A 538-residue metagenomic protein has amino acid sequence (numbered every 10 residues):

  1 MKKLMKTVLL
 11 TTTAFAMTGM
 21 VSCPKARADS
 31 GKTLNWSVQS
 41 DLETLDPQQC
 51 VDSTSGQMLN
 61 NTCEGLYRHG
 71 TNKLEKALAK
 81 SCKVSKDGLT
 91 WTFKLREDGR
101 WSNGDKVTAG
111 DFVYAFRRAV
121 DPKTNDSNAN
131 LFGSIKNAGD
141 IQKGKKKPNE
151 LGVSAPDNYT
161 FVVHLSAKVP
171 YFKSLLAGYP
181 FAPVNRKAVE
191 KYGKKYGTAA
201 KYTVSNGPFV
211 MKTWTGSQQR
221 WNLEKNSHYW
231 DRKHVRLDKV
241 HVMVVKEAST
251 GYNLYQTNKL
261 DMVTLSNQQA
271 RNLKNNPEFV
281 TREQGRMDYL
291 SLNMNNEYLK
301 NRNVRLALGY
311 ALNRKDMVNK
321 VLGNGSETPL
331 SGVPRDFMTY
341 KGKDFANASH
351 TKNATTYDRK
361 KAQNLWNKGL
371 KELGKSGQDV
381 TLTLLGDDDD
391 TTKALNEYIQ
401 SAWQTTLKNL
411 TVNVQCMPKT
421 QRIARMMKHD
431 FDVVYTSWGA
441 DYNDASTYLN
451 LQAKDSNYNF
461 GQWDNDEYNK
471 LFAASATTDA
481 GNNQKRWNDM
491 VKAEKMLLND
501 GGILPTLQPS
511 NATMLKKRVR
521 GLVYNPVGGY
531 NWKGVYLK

Functional and structural regions predicted by a protein language model:
S37-K86, V204: N-terminal lobe/hinge region of extracytoplasmic solute-binding protein
K80-L131, V162, Y298-K300: Aromatic- and charge-enriched surface segment that lines or borders ligand/interaction sites
N128-K187: Surface-exposed binding/hinge segments that line and control ligand-binding clefts or catalytic entry sites
L165-K239, S249: Gly/Pro-rich hinge or "lid" segments in bacterial periplasmic/extracellular proteins
G216-Q218, R359, N367-A440, N511: Ligand/substrate-recognition segments at binding pockets and active sites
N226-R271: Ligand-site clamp/hinge motif
A311-K341, D390-Q400, M427-K538: Detector for C-terminal structural segments
T328-G369, T391-K393: Structural transition elements
